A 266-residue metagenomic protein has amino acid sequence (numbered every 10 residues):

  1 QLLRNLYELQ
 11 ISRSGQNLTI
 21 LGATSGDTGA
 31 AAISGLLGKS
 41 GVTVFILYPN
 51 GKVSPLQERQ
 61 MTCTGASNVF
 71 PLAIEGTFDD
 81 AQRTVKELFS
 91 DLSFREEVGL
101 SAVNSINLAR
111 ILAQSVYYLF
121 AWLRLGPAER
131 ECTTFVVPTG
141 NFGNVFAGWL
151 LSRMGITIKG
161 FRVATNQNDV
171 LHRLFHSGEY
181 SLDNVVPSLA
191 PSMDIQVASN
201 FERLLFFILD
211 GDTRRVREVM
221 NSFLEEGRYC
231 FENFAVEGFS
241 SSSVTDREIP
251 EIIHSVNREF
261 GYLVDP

Functional and structural regions predicted by a protein language model:
Q1-P266: PLP-dependent amino-acid enzyme catalytic core
